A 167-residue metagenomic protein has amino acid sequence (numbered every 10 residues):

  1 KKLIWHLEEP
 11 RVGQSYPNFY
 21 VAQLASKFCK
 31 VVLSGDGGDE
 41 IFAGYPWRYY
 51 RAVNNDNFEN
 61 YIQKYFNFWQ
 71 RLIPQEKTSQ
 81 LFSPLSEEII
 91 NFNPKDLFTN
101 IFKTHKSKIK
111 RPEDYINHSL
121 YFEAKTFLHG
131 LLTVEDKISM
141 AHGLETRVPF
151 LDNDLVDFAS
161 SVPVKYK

Functional and structural regions predicted by a protein language model:
K1-K103, S119, E135-K167: ATP-dependent adenylate-handling active sites, centered on carboxylate activation for C-N bond formation
R11-V12, K110-E123: Structural motif
F19, P112-D114, K125, A141: N-terminal hydrophobic alpha-helix used for membrane targeting or insertion
K103-K110: Glycine-rich phosphate/pyrophosphate-binding loop and adjacent beta-alpha nucleotide/cofactor-binding cores
L128: Phosphate/pyrophosphate-binding loops and the adjoining catalytic core of nucleotide-dependent enzymes
